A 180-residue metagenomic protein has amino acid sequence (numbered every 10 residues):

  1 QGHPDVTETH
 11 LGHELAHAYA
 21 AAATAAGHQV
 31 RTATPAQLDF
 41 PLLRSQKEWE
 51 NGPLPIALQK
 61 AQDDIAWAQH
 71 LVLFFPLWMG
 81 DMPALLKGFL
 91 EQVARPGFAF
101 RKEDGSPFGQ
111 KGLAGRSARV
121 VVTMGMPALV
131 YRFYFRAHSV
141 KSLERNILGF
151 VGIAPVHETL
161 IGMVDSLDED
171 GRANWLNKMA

Functional and structural regions predicted by a protein language model:
Q1-H28: N-terminal beta1-alpha1 ligand-phosphate binding loop
G2, P35, T123: Cofactor-binding loop segments of dinucleotide-utilizing enzymes, especially the Rossmann-like FAD- and NAD(P)+-binding
T7, F40-L42, M82, A128 (+1 more regions): Generic structural signal for helix capping and beta-alpha/helix-loop junctions
H10-E14, A84-G88, D170: Generic recognition of short, well-ordered alpha-helical segments
A26-R31, I153-P155: A generic structural motif
T32-P53, G171-R172: N-terminal beta-loop-helix "entrance" segment that forms/cooperates in small-molecule cofactor or anionic ligand
P53-E144: Helix-loop-strand module that forms the ligand-binding subsite of alpha/beta enzymes
V130-A180: Glycine-rich phosphate/pyrophosphate-binding loop and the adjoining helix
